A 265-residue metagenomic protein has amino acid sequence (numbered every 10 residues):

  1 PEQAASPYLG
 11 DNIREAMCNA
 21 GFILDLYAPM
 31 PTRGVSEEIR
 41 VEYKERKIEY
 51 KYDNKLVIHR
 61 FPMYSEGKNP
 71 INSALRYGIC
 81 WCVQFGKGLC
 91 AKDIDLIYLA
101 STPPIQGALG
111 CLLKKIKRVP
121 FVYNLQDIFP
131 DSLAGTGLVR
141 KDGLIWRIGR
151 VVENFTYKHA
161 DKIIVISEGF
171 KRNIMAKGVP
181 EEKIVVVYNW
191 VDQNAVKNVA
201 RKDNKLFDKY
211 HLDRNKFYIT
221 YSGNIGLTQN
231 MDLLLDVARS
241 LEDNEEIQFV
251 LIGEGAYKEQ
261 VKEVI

Functional and structural regions predicted by a protein language model:
P1-Y52, A238-L241: N-terminal subdomain of nucleotide-sugar transferases
N12, F85, L89, I105-A108 (+2 more regions): Membrane-proximal helix-turn-helix segments that form the acceptor-binding/catalytic region of lipid-linked
L26-A91: A conserved catalytic-core segment of Leloir-type glycosyltransferases
M30, G169, V187-W190: Carbohydrate-associated surface elements
E42-E49, K197-L212: A short helix/loop element that forms part of the nucleotide-sugar donor recognition site in Leloir-type
Y64-N72, I116-V151, N194: Acceptor-binding helix/loop patch of EC 2.4 sugar-transfer enzymes, predominantly nucleotide-sugar-dependent
A74-L89, I94-S132: An aromatic- and histidine-rich active-site surface loop
D208, L212-Q229, L235-R239, V250: Conserved donor-binding/catalytic core segment of Leloir-type glycosyltransferases
